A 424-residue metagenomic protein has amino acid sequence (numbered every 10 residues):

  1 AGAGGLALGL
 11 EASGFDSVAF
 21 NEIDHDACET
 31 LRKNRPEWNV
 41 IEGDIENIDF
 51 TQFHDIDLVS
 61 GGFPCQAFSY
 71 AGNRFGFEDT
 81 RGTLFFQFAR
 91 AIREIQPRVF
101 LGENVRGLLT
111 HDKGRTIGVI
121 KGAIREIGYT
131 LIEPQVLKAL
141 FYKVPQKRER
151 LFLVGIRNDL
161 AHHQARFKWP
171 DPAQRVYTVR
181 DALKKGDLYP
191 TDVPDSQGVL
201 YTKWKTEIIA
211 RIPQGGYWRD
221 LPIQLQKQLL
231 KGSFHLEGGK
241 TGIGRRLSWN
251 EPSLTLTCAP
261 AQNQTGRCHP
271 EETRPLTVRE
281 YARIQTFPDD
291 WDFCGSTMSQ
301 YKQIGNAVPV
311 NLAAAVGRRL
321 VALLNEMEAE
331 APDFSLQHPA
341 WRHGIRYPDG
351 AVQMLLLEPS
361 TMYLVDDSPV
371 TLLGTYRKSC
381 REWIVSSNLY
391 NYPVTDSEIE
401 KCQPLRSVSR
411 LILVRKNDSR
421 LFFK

Functional and structural regions predicted by a protein language model:
A1-A3: Class I SAM-dependent methyltransferase "Motif I" SAM/SAH-binding loop
S17-E22: Conserved SAM-binding motif I beta-strand of class I
D26-E29: Short alpha-helix immediately C-terminal to the canonical SAM-binding loop
E37-G43: Conserved SAM-binding strand-loop segment of SAM-dependent methyltransferases
I48-I56, Q66-I243: Class I S-adenosyl-L-methionine
V199-P359, F423: C-terminal target-recognition/interaction regions appended to catalytic cores
L373-E398: Basic/aromatic-rich interaction segments and small domains that mediate binding to polyanionic partners
N391-F423: Intrinsically disordered, low-complexity, charged/polar segments
